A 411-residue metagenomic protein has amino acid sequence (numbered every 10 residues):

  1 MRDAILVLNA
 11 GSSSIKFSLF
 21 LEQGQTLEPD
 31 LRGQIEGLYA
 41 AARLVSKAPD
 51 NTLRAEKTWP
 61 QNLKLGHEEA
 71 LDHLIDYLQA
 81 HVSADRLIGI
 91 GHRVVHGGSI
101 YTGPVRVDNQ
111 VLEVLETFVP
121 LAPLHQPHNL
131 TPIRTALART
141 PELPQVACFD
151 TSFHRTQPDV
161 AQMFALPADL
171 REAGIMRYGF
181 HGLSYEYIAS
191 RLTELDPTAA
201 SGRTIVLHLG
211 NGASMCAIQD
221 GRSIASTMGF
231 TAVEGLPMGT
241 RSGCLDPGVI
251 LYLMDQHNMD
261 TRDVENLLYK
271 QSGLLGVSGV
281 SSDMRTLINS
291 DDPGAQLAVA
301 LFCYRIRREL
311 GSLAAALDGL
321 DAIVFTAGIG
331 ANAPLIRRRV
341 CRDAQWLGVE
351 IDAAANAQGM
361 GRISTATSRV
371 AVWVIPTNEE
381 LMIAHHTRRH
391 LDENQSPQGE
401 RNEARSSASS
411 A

Functional and structural regions predicted by a protein language model:
I5-V7, S14-L63: Short glycine-rich, Thr/Ser-proximal phosphate-binding strand/loop in the N-terminal lobe of ATP-dependent enzymes
A10-G11, R93-H96, L209, L320 (+1 more regions): Glycine-rich beta-strand-to-loop/alpha-helix junction loops that act as flexible
D76-I88, L192-T198, L310-D321: Phosphate/pyrophosphate-binding loops at sites that engage ATP/ADP/AMP, CoA/4′-phosphopantetheine, polyphosphate
Y77-H125, P144-V146, S152-M163: Short beta-strand-loop/turn "lid" adjacent to the catalytic site in phosphate-handling enzymes
F153-L253: Glycine-rich phosphate-binding loop of actin/hexokinase-like ATP-binding domains
Q219, I224-D260, N266, A327-Q358 (+1 more regions): Catalytic phosphate/nucleotide-handling subdomain of diverse soluble enzymes
N266, G273-V277, M284-A316: Adenine-nucleotide phosphate-binding core of ATP-dependent small-molecule kinases
Q296, A300-D321, G330-G399: Internal helix-turn-beta structural module
